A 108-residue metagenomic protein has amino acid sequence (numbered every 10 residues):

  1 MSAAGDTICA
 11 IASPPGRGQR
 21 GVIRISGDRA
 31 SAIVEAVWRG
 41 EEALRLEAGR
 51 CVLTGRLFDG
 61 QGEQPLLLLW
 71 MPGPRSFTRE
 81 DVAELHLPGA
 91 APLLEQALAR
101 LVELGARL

Functional and structural regions predicted by a protein language model:
M1-L108: A glycine-rich (often HGG/GG-containing) alpha/beta subdomain
